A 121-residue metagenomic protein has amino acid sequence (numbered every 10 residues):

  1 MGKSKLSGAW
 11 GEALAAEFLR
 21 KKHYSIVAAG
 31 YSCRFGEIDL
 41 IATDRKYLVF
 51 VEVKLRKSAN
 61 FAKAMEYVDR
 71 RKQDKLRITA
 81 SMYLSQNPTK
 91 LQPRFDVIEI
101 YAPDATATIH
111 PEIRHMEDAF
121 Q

Functional and structural regions predicted by a protein language model:
M1-A29: Acidic-basic catalytic patches of nuclease active cores, encompassing PD-(D/E)XK and other metal-cofactor nuclease
L19, L76, F95: Residue-level signal for inorganic ion chemistry
Y24, A29-G30, V49-E52, R114-D118: Secondary-structure boundary/capping motif
C33-G36: Short acidic/glycine-enriched loop/turn segments that link adjacent beta-strands
I38-F61, L76: Conserved catalytic cores of phosphodiester-cleaving nucleases, focusing on short active-site segments
K57-S81: Mg2+/Mn2+-dependent nuclease catalytic core
Q86-Q121: Domain-level recognition of nuclease-like catalytic cores that cleave nucleotide substrates
